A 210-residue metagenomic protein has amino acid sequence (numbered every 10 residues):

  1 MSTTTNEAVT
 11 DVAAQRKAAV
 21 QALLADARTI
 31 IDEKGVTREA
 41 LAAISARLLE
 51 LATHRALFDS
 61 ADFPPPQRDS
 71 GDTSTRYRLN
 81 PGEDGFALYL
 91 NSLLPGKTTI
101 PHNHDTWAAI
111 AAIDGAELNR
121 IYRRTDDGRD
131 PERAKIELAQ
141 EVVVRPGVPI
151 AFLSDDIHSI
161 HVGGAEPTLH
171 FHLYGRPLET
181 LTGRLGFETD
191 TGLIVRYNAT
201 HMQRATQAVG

Functional and structural regions predicted by a protein language model:
M1-A56: N-terminal leader/capping segments at the start of a protein or of a new domain
P65-P95: A short glycine-rich, His/Asp/Glu-containing loop-to-beta-strand
G82-F86, T98-A109: A short beta-loop-beta micro-motif enriched in histidine and acidic residues
Y89-N103, L153-D155: Conserved short histidine dyad/triad with adjacent acidic residue
I100-P101, N119-R120, F152, H158-G163: Short beta-strand His + acidic residue motifs that chelate non-heme Fe in jelly-roll/DSBH and cupin folds
D105-R123: Glycine- and acidic-residue-biased ligand/ion/polar-headgroup-sensing regions
A109-A111, A165-L181: A short hydrophobic beta-strand segment most commonly corresponding to one strand of the jelly-roll/cupin
R124-I157, V195-R196: Short acidic-glycine-tyrosine-enriched beta hairpin
